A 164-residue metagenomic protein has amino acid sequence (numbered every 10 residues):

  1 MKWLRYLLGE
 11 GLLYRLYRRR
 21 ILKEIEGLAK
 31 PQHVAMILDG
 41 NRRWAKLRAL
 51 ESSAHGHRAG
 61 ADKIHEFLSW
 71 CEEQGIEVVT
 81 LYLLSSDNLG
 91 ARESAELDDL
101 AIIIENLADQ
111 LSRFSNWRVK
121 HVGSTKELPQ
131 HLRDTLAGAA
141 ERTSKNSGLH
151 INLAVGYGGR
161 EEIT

Functional and structural regions predicted by a protein language model:
M1-T164: Flexible, compositionally biased loop and terminal segments
